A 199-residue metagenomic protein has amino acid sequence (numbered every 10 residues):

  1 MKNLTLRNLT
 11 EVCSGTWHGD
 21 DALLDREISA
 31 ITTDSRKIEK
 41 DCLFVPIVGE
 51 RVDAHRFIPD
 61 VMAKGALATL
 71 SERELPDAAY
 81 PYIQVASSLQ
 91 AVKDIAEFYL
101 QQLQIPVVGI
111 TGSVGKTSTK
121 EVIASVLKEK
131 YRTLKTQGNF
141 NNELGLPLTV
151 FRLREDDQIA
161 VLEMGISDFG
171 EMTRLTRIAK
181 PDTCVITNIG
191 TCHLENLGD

Functional and structural regions predicted by a protein language model:
M1-D94, F98: N-terminal leader/targeting and accessory segments in enzymes
A91-D199: Phosphate-binding loop of NTP-binding sites
